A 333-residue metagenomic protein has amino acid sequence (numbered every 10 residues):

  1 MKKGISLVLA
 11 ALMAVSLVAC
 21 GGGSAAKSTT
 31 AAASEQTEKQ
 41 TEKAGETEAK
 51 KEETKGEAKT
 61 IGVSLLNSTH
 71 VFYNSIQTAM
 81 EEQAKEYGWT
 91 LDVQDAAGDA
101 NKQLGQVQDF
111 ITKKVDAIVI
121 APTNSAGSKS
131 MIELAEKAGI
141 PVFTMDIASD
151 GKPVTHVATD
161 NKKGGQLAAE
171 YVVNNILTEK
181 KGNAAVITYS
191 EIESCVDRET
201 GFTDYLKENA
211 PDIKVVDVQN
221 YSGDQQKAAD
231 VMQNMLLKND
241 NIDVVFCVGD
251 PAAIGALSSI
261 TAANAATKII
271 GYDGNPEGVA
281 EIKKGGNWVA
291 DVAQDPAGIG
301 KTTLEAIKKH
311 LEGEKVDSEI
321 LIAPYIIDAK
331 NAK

Functional and structural regions predicted by a protein language model:
M1-A11: Positively charged n-region of N-terminal signal peptides that target proteins for export
M13, L17-K333: A residue-level marker of the well-folded mature domains of exported/periplasmic proteins
